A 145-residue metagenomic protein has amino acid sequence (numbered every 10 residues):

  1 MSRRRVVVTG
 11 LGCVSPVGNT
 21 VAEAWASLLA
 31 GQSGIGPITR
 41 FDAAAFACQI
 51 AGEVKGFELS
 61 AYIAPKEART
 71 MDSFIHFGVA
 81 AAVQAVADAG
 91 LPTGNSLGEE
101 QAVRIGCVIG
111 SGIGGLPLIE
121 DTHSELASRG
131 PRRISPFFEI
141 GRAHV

Functional and structural regions predicted by a protein language model:
M1-I113, P117-H144: Conserved "HGTGT" condensation-loop signature of ketosynthase/thiolase-family condensing enzymes that catalyze
